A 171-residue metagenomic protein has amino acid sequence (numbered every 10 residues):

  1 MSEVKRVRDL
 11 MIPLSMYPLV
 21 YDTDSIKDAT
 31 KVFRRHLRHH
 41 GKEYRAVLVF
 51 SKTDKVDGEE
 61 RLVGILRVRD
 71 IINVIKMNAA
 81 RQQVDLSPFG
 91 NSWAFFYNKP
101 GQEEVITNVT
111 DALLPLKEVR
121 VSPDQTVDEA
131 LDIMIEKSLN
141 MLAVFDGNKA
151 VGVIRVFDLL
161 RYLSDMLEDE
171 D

Functional and structural regions predicted by a protein language model:
M1-D171: Tandem CBS (Cystathionine beta-synthase) repeat/Bateman regulatory domains
